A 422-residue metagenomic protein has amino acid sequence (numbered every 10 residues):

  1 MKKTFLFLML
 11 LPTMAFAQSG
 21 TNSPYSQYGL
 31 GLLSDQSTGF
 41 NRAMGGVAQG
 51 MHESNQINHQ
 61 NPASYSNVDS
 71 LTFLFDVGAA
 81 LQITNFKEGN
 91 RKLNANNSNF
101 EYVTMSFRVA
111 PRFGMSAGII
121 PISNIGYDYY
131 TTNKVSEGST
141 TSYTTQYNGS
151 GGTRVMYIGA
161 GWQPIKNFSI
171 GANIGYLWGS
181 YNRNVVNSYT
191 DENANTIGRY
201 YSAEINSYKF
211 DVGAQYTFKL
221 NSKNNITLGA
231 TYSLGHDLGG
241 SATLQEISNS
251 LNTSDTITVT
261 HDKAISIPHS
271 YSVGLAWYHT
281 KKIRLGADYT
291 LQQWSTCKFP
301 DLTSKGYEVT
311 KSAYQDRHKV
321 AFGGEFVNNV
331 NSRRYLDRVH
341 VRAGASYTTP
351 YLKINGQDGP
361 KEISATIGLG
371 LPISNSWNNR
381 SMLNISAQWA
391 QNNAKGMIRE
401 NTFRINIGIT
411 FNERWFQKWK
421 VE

Functional and structural regions predicted by a protein language model:
M1-N22, E422: Bacterial Sec-dependent N-terminal signal peptides
Q18-E422: Subset of outer-membrane beta-barrel
